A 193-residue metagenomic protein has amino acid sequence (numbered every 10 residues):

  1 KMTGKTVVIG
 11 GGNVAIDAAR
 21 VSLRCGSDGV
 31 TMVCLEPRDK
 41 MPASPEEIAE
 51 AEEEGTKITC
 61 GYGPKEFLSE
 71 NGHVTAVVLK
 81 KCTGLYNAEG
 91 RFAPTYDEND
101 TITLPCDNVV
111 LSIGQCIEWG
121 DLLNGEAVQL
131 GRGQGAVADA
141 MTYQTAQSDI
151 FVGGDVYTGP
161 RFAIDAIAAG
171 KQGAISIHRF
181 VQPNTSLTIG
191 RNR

Functional and structural regions predicted by a protein language model:
K1-D28: Rossmann-like NAD(P)H-binding beta-loop-alpha module
K1-T3, N87-P160: FAD-site-proximal beta/loop scaffold in flavoenzymes
G11, C34-P37, D155: Cofactor-binding loop segments of dinucleotide-utilizing enzymes, especially the Rossmann-like FAD- and NAD(P)+-binding
A19-E66, T185-R193: Rossmann-like dinucleotide-binding cores of NAD(P)H-dependent redox enzymes
A19-V21, S44-P45, D121-G125, I164-D165: Short amphipathic alpha-helical segments
G61-P64, L68-D107: A structured beta-alpha segment of the ubiquitous adenosine-cofactor-binding alpha/beta core
G153-N184: A conserved FAD-binding loop/helix module that cradles the flavin
